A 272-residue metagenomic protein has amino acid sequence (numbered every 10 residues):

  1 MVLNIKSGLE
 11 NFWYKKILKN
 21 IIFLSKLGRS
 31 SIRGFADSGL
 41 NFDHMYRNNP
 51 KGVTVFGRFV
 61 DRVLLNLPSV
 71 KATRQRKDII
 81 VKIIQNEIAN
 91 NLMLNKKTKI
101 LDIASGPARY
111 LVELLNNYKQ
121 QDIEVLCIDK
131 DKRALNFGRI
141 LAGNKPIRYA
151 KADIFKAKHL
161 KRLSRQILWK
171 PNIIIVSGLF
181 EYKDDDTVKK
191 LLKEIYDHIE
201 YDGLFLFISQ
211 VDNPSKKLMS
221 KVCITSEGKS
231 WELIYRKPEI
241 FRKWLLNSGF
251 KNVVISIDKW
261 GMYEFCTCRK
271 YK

Functional and structural regions predicted by a protein language model:
F23-L92: Class I SAM-dependent methyltransferase Rossmann-like catalytic core, especially the SAM/SAH-binding loop
P107-Q120: Conserved SAM-binding loop of SAM-dependent methyltransferases across substrates and taxa, primarily the Class I
D131-R133: Conserved SAM/SAH-binding beta-strand->alpha-helix loop
G178, V211-W231: Short, glycine-/aromatic-enriched active-site segment of Class I SAM-dependent methyltransferases
K189-Y201: A short glycine-rich, Lys/Arg-flanked "PGG" loop and its adjoining helix->strand segment in the class I
D202-Q210: Conserved beta-strand signature within the Rossmann-like core of class I S-adenosyl-L-methionine
E232-S248: Short alpha-helix
G249-K272: Core SAM-dependent methyltransferase catalytic element
